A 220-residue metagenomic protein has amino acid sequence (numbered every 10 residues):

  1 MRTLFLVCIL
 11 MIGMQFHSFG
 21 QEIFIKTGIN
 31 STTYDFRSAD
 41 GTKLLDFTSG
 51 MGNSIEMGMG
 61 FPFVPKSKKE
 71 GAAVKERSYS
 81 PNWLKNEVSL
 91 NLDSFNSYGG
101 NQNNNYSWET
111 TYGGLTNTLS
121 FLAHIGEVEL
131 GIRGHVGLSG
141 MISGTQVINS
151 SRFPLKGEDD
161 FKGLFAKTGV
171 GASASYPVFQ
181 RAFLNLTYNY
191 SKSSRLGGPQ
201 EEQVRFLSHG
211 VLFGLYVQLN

Functional and structural regions predicted by a protein language model:
T3-M14: Sec-dependent N-terminal signal peptides
F19-Y79, N86, G210, G214-N220: Short glycine/proline- and aromatic-enriched beta-strand/turn motifs that initiate or cap beta-hairpins
Q21, S49-I55, N82-L84, S107-L115 (+3 more regions): Residues that define the transmembrane beta-barrel architecture of outer-membrane proteins
I23, V64-E70, E127-L130, V178-L186: Repeated loop/turn-to-beta-strand initiation elements of outer-membrane beta-barrel proteins
F24, T32-D46, D160, F165-N220: Predominantly the C-terminal beta-signal and adjacent terminal strand-loop region of outer-membrane beta-barrel
F24-N30, S80-F95, G131-S139, T187-N189: Transmembrane beta-strands of outer-membrane beta-barrel proteins
I29, N53-P65, L115-A123, G134-L138 (+3 more regions): Residues on the lipid-exposed face of transmembrane beta-strands in outer-membrane beta-barrel proteins
T33-T48, A72, N86-G113, I142-L164 (+1 more regions): Flexible, solvent-exposed loop segments that connect beta-strands
